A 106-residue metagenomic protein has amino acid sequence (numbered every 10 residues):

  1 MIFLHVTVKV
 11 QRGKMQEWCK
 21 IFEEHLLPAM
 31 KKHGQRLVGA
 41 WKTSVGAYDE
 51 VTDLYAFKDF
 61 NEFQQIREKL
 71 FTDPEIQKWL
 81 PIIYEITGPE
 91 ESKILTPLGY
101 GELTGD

Functional and structural regions predicted by a protein language model:
I2-K9, G39-F71, S92-K93: Short, well-ordered beta-strand segments in beta-rich or mixed alpha/beta enzyme and ligand-binding folds
R12-K14, D59-N61, L98: Residues that cap or initiate secondary-structure elements
K14-V38: Short amphipathic alpha-helical segments
Q16-W18, F63-Q65, E102-T104: Short acidic, gly/pro-rich beta-turn/loop elements at beta-sheet edges and active-site/ligand-binding grooves
E17-K20, K69, K78-P81: A short acidic/glycine-rich loop-to-helix N-cap element
R36-T52, Q77-D106: Glycine-rich beta-strand-turn "strand-cap" elements at beta-sheet edges
